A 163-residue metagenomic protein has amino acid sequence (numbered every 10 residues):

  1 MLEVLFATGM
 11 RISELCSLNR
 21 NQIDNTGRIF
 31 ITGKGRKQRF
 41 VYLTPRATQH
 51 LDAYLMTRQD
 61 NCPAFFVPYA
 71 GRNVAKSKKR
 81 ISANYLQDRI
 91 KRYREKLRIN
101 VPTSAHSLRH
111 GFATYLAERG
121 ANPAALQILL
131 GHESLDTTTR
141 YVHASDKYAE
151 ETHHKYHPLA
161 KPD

Functional and structural regions predicted by a protein language model:
M1-S13, R28-I29, T114-Y115, H157: Short pre-functional
E3, A7, R109-E133: C-terminal catalytic core of tyrosine-transesterase DNA break-rejoin enzymes
T8, S13, S17-A53: Conserved tyrosine-mediated DNA breakage-rejoining catalytic core shared by Y-recombinases
R11, N21, N122, E133-D136: Short coil/turn motifs that cap or connect alpha-helices
G35, L130, D136-K155: Catalytic-site neighborhood detector that most strongly recognizes the C-terminal catalytic loop/helix of tyrosine
P45-N100: Active-site/catalytic core of tyrosine-dependent DNA strand-transfer enzymes
P102-H106, Y141: Catalytic tyrosine of NAD(P)H-dependent dehydrogenase/reductases that use a Tyr as the general acid/base
Y156-D163: C-terminal secondary-structure termini that scaffold catalytic or DNA-interacting sites
